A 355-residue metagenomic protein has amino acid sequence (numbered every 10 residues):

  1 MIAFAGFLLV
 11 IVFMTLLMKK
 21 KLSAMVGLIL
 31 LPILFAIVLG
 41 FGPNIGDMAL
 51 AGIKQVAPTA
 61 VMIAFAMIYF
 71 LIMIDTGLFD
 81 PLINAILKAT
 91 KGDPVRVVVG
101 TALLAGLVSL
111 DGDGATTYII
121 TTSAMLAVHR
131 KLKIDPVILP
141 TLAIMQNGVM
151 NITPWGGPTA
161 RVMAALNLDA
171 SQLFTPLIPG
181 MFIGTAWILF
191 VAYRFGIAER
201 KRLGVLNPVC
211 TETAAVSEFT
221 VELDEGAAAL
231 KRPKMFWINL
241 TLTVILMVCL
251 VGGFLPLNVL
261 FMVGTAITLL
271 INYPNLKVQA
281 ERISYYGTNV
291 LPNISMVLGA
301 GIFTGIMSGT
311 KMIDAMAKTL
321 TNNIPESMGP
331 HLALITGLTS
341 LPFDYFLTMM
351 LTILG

Functional and structural regions predicted by a protein language model:
M1-F4, K54-A60, I86-G100, K131-L139 (+3 more regions): Membrane-interfacial loop-to-helix junctions in multi-pass transporters
F4-F7, V38, T175, P179-R282: Long, contiguous bundles of hydrophobic transmembrane helices that form the permeation core of multi-pass
M14-K21, F70, L104-D113, I144-M150 (+3 more regions): Transmembrane alpha-helix interface/packing and boundary motifs in multi-pass membrane proteins, characterized by
V26, I45-D80, G106, V259 (+2 more regions): Core transmembrane alpha-helical segments of multi-pass membrane transporters/permeases
I29-A36, T121-M125, M145, M262-L270: Hydrophobic transmembrane alpha-helices of multi-pass, membrane-embedded glycosylation machinery
A64-F65, G92-A124, L298, N323-G355: Hydrophobic alpha-helical transmembrane segments of multi-pass integral membrane proteins, predominantly secondary
P81-N84, A115-V128, G156-L168, K318 (+1 more regions): Re-entrant/interfacial helical elements at transmembrane boundaries that shape and gate the permeation pathway
A127-A215: Membrane-core helix-loop-helix motifs of multi-pass transport proteins
